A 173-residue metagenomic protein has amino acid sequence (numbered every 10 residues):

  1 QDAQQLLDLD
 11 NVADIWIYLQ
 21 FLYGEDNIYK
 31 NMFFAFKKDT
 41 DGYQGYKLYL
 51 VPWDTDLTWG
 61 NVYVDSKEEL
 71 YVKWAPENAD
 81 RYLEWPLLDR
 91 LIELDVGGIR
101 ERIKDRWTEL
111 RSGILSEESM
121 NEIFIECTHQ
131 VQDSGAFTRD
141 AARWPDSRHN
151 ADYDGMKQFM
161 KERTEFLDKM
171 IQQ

Functional and structural regions predicted by a protein language model:
Q1-Y29, F33-K38, Y43-Q173: Middle-to-C-terminal accessory/interaction subdomains
